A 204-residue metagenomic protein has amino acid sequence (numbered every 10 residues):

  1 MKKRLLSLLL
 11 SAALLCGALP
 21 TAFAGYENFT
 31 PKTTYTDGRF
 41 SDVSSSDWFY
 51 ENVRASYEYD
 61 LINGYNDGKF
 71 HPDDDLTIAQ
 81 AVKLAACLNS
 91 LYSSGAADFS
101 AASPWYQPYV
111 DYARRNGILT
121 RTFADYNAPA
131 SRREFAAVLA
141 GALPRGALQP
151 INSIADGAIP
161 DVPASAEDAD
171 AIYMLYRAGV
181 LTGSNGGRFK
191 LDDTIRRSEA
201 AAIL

Functional and structural regions predicted by a protein language model:
R4-L9, L15-W48, N63-R133, G141-A169 (+1 more regions): Feature responds to low-complexity, polar/acidic, surface-exposed segments characteristic of secreted/exported proteins
A55-S56, A113, L175: PEST-like intrinsically disordered low-complexity regions enriched in serine, proline, threonine and acidic/polar
D60, G179: Phosphate/pyrophosphate-binding loop motifs in nucleotide- or prenyl diphosphate-using proteins
Q80, E134, L139, E199 (+1 more regions): Ca2+-coordinating acidic residues in Ca2+-binding motifs
E167-A178, R196-A202: Alpha-helical membrane segments in multi-pass integral membrane proteins
